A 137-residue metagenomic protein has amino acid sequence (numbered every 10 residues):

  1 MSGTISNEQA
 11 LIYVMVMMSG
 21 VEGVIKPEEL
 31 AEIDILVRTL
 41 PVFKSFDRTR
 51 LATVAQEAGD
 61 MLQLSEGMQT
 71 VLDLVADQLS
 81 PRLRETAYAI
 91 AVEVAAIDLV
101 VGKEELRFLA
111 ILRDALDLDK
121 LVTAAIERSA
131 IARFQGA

Functional and structural regions predicted by a protein language model:
M1-A137: Small-residue-enriched hydrophobic alpha-helices in membranes
